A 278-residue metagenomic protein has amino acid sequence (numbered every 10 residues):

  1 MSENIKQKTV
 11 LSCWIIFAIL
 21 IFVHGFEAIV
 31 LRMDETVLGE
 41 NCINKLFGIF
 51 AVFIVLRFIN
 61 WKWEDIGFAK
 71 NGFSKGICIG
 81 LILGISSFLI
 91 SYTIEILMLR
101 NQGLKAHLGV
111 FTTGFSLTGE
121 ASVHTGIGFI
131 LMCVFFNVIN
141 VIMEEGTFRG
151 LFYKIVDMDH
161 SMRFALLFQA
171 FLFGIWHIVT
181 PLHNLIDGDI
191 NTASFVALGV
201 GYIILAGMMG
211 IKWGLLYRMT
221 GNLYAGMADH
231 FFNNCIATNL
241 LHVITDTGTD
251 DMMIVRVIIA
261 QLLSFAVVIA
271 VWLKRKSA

Functional and structural regions predicted by a protein language model:
M1-I16: N-terminal membrane topogenic signal
I15-N60, K75-I85, A106-M132, M253-L263: Alpha-helical transmembrane segments in multi-pass membrane proteins
G25-D34, H183-D187, L240-D246: Juxtamembrane "helix-exit" motif on the non-cytosolic side of transmembrane helices
R32-T36, D65-V141, Y153, M158 (+1 more regions): Juxtamembrane helix-loop-helix connectors linking adjacent transmembrane helices in multi-pass membrane enzymes
L38, G72-S74, H160-F164, G199 (+1 more regions): Membrane-helix interface segments
C42, I77, L81, I85 (+9 more regions): Residue-level signature of the transmembrane alpha-helical core of multi-pass small-molecule transporters
M143-I175, R218-N222: Membrane-interface helix/loop boundary segments of multi-pass membrane proteins
F231-A278: C-terminal membrane module of polytopic membrane proteins
